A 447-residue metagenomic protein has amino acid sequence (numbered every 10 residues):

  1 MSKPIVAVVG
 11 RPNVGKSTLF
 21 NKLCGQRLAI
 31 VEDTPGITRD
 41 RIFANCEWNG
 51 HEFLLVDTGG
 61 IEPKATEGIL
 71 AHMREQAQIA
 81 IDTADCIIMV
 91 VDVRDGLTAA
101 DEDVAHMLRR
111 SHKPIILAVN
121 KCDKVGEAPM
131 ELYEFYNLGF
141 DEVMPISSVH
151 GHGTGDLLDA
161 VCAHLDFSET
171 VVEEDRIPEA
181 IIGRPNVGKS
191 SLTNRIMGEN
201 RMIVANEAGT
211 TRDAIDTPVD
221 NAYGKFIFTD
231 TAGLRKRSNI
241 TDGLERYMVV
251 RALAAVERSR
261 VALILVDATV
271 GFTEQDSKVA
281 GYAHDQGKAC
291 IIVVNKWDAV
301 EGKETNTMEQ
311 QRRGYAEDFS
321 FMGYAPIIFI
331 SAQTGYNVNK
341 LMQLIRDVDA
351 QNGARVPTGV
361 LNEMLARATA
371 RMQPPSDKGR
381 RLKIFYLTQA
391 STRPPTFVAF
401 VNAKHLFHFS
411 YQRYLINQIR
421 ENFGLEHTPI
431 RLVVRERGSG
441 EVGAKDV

Functional and structural regions predicted by a protein language model:
M1-G25, I30, L97-E102, R109-H112 (+5 more regions): C-terminal-of-GTPase-core extension/linker across diverse P-loop GTPases
D33-G68, R74-C86, G209-N239, E257-V261: Switch I (G2) and immediately adjacent beta-strands of P-loop GTPase domains
N49, V56, G60-I81, C86-D101 (+4 more regions): Hydrophobic alpha-helical bundles that form the membrane domains of multi-pass transporters
I87-I88, I115, C290: Hydrophobic beta-strand scaffold residues
D92, L117-D123: Accessory, often N-terminal, substrate/partner-engagement and coupling regions that sit outside the core NTP/cofactor
